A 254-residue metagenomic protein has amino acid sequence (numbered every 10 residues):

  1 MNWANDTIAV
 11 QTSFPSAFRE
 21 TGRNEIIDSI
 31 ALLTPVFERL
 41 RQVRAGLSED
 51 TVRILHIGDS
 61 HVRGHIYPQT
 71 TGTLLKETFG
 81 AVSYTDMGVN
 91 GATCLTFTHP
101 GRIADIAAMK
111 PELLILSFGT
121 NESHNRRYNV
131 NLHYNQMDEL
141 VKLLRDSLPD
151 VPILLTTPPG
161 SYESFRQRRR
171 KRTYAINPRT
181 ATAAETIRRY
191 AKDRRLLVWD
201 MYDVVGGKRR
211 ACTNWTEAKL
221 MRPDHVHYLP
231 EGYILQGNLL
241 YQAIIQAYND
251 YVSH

Functional and structural regions predicted by a protein language model:
M1-I57, H61-A81, A108-K110, N249-H254: N-terminal secretory targeting modules
I26, R126-Y134, T173-T180, P230: Flexible, glycine- and charge-enriched loops at secondary-structure boundaries
D28-Q42, L95-A108, N135-L143, A181-E185 (+1 more regions): Alpha-helical scaffolding within the catalytic cores of extracellular/periplasmic polymer-degrading hydrolases
T51-V151, Y162: Conserved SGNH/GDSL esterase-like catalytic core that processes O-acyl groups on lipids and polysaccharides
I57-H61, T157, L229: Ser/Thr-glycine-rich phosphate-binding loops at phosphate-binding pockets of nucleotides, nucleotide cofactors
D86-G88, T157, D200-D203: Residue-level recognition of beta-strand->loop/alpha-helix junctions
V151-L154, L197: Proline-centered loop/turn at the N-terminus of a beta-strand
S161-H254: Catalytic His-Asp segment of secreted/periplasmic serine-dependent ester chemistry enzymes
